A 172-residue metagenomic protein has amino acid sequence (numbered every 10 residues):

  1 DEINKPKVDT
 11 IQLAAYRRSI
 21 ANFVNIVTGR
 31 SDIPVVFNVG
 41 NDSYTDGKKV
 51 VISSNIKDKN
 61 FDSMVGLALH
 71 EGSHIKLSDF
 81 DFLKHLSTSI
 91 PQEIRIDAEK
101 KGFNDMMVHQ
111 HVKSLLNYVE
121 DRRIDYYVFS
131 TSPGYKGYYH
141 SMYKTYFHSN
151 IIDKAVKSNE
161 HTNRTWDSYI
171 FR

Functional and structural regions predicted by a protein language model:
D1-S158: Basic/hydrophobic alpha-helical interface regions
S158-D167, R172: Long lumenal/extracellular ectodomains of secretory and single-pass membrane proteins
